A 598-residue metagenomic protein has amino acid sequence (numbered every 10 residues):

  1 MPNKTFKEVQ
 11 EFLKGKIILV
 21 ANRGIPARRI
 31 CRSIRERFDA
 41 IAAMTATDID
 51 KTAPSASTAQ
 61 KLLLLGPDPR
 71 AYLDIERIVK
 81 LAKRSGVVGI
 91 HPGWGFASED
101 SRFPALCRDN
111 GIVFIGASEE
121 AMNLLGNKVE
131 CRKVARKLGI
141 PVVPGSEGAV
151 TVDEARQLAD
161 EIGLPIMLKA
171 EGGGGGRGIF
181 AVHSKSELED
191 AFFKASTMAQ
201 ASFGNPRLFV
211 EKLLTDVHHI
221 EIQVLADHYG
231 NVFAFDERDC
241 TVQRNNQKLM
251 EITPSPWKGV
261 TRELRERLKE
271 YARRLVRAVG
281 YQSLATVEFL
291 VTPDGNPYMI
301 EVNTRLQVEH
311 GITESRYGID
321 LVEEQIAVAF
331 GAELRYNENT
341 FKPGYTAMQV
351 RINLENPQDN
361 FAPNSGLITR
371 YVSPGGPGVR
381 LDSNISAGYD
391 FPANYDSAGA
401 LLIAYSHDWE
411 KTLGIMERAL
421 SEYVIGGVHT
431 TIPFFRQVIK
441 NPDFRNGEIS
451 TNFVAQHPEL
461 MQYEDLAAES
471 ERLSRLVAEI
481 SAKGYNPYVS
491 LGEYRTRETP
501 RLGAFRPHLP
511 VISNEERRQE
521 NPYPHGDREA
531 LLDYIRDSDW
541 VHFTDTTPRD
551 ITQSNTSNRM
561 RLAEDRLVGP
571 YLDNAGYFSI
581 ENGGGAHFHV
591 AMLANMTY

Functional and structural regions predicted by a protein language model:
M1-V287, V291-Q307: N-terminal beta-alpha lobe that positions the nucleotide/phosphoryl donor in ATP/NTP-coupled carboxylate activation
L65-L73, D545-L567, L593: Active-site mouth loops of central-metabolism enzymes
G93, N205-E211, Y281-V287, L334-K342 (+2 more regions): Flexible, glycine/charged-enriched surface loops at secondary-structure junctions
N246-K248, Y534-N558, G585: N-terminal small/glycine-rich loop or linker at the start of catalytic domains across soluble metabolic enzymes
A272, G311-E314, I319-V511: Catalytic cores of soluble metabolic enzymes centered on carboxylation/carboxyl-transfer
A504-T546: Domain-level signal for soluble alpha/beta catalytic cores
Q553-M560, F578-Y598: Glycine-rich, proline-tolerant flexible connector loops at the mouths of alpha/beta enzymes
L562-N582: Alpha/beta enzyme core
